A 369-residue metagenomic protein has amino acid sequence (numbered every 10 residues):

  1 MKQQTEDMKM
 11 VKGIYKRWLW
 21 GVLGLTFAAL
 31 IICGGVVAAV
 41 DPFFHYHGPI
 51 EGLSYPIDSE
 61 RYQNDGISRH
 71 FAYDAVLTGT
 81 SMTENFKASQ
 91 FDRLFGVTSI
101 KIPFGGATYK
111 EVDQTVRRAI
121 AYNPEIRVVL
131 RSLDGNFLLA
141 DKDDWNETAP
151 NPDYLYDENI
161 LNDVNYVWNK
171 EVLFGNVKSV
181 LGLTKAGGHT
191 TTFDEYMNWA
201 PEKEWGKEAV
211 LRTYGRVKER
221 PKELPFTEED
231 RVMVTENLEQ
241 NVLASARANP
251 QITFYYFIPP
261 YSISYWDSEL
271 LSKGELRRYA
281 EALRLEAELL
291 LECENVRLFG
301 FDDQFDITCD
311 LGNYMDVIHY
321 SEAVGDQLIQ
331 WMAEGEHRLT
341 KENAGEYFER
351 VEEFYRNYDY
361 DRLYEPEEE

Functional and structural regions predicted by a protein language model:
M1-R17: N-terminal Lys/Arg-rich, disordered targeting/topogenic segments
W20-A38: Hydrophobic membrane-insertion alpha-helices, especially the h-region of bacterial N-terminal signal peptides
A38-R61: Alpha-helical transmembrane signal-anchor/signal-peptide segments
T78, M82-D163: Membrane-embedded segments
S132-L133, K142, N146-Q251, G345-E369: Secreted/periplasmic serine-hydrolase-like ester/acetyl group-modifying domain
A246-S272, G300-D302: Active-site segments of SGNH/GDSL-like serine hydrolases that catalyze O-acetyl group transfer/hydrolysis on lipids
S264-F299: Substrate-gating cap/lid alpha-helix
N313-Y360: Histidine-centered active-site loop/cap adjacent to the catalytic His in serine esterases/O-acetyl transfer systems
